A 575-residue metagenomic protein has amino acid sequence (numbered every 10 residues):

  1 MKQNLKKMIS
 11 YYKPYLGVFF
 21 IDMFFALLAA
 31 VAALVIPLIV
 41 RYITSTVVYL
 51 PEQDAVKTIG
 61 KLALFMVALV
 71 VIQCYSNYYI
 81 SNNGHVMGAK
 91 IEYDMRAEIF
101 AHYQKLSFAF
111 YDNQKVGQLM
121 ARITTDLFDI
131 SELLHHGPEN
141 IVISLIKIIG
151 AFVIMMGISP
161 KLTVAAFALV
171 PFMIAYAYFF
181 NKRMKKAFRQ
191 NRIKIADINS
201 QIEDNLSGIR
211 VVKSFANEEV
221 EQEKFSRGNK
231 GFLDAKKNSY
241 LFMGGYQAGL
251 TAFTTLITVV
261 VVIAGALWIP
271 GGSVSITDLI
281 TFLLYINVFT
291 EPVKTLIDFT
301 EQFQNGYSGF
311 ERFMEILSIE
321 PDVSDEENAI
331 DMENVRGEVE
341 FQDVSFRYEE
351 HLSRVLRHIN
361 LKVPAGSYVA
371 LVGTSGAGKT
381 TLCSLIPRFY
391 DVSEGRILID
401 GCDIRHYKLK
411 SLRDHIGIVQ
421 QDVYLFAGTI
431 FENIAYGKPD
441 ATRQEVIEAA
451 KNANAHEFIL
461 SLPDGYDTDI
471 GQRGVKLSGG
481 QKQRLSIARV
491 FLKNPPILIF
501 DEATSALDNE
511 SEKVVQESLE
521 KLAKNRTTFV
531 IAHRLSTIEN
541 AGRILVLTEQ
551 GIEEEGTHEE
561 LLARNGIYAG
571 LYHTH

Functional and structural regions predicted by a protein language model:
N4, Y12, I80, G84-G88 (+2 more regions): Juxtamembrane loop-to-helix connectors within ABC transporter transmembrane domains
P14, V18-V31, L69, H136-Q190 (+2 more regions): Transmembrane helices of ABC transporter permease
G17-L38, Y42, L62, M66 (+6 more regions): Alpha-helical segments in transporter systems
F19-S76, G157-K161, S273-I276: Transmembrane helix-loop-helix hairpins at lipid-water interfaces of multipass membrane proteins, especially the type-1
Y49-P51, K61, I154-A168, L241-E311 (+1 more regions): Helix-loop-helix
F108-A109, T125-L134, P138, V142 (+8 more regions): An intracellular "coupling" helix at the cytosolic face of ABC transporter transmembrane type-1 domains
M332-H575: ABC-type nucleotide-binding domain
